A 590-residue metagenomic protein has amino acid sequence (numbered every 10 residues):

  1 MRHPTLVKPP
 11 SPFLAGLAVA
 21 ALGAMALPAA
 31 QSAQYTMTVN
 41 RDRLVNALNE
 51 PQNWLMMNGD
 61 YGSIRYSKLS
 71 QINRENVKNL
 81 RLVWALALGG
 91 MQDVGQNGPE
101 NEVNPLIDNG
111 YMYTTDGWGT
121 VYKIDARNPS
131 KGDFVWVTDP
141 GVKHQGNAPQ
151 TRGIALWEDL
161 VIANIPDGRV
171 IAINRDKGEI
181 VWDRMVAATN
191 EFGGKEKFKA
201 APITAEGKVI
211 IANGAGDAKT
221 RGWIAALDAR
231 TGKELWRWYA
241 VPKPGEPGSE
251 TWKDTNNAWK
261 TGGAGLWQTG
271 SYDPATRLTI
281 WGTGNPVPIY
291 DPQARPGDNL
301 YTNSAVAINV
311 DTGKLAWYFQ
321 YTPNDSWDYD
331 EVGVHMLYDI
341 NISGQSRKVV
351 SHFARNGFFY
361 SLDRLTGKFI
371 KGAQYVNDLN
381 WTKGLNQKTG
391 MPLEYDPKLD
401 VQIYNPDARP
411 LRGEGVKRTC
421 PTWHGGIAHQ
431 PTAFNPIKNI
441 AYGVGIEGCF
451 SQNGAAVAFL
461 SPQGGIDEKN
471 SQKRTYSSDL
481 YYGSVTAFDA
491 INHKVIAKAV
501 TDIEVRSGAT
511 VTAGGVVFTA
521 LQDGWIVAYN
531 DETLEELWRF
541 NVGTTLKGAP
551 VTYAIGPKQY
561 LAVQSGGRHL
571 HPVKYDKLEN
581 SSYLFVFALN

Functional and structural regions predicted by a protein language model:
A30-K68, M391: N-terminal pre-domain segments of enzymes
W54-N58, G98-T120, G146-V170, G194-R221 (+7 more regions): Repeat-blade elements of multi-bladed beta-propeller folds
L69-L82, D116-G141: Beta-propeller domains
L86-N104, W136-E158, I180-I203, A218 (+10 more regions): Extracytoplasmic beta-rich repeat domains
K123-A126, A172, A226, A307 (+4 more regions): Conserved blade-register residue in beta-propeller folds
A126-S130, N174-K177, A229-T231, V310-T312 (+4 more regions): Short loop/turn segments that connect beta-strands within beta-propeller blades
G222-K233, D298-T312, G483-A490, E579-N590: Beta-propeller blade signature
E447, S477-E535: Loop/turn-rich, solvent-exposed surfaces of beta-rich toroidal or solenoidal domains
